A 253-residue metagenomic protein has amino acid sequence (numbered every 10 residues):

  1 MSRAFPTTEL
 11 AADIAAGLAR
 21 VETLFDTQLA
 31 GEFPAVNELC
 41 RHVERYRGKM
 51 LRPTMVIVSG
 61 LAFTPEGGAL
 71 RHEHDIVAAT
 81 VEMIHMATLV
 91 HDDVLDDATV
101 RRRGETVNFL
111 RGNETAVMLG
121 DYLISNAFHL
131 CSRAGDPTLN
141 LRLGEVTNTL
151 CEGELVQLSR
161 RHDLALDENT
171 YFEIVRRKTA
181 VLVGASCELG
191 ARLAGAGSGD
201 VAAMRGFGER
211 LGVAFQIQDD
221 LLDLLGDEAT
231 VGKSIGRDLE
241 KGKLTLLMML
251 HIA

Functional and structural regions predicted by a protein language model:
M1-M86, V90, V94-F109, E145 (+2 more regions): Conserved N-terminal diphosphate/IPP-binding helix and adjacent helical/loop segment of trans-prenyltransferase domains
P34-M83, N169-L211, T245-I252: Alpha-helical phosphate/pyrophosphate-handling elements in metalloenzyme active cores
R101-L123, A165-T179, A202-G206, E228-A253: Divalent-cation-assisted or electrostatically stabilized phosphate/pyrophosphate-binding catalytic cores
E114, M118, V146, L150-E154: Mid-bilayer segments of alpha-helical transmembrane spans in multi-pass integral membrane proteins that mediate
F128-E145, L150: Transmembrane helix-loop-helix
L225: Phosphate-rich cofactor/ligand-interacting catalytic cores and adjacent structured alpha/beta frameworks
